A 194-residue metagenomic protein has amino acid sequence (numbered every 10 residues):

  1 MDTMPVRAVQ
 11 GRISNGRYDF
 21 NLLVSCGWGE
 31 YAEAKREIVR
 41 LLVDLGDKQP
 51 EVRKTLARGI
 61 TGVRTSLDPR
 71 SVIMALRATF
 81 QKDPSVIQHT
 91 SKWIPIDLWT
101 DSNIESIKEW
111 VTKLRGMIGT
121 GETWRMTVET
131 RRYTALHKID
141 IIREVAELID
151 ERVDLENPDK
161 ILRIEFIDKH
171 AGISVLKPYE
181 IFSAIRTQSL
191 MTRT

Functional and structural regions predicted by a protein language model:
M1-T194: SAM-dependent transferase fold signal centered on methyltransferase-like domains, encompassing both Class I
